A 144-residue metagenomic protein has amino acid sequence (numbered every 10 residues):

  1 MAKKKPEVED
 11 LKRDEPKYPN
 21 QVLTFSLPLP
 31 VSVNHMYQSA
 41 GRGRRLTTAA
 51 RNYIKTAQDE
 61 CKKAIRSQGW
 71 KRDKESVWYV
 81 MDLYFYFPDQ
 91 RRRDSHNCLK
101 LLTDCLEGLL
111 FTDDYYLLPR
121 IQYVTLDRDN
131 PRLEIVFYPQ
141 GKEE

Functional and structural regions predicted by a protein language model:
A2-E144: Acidic, proline/glycine-enriched N-terminal capping motif
